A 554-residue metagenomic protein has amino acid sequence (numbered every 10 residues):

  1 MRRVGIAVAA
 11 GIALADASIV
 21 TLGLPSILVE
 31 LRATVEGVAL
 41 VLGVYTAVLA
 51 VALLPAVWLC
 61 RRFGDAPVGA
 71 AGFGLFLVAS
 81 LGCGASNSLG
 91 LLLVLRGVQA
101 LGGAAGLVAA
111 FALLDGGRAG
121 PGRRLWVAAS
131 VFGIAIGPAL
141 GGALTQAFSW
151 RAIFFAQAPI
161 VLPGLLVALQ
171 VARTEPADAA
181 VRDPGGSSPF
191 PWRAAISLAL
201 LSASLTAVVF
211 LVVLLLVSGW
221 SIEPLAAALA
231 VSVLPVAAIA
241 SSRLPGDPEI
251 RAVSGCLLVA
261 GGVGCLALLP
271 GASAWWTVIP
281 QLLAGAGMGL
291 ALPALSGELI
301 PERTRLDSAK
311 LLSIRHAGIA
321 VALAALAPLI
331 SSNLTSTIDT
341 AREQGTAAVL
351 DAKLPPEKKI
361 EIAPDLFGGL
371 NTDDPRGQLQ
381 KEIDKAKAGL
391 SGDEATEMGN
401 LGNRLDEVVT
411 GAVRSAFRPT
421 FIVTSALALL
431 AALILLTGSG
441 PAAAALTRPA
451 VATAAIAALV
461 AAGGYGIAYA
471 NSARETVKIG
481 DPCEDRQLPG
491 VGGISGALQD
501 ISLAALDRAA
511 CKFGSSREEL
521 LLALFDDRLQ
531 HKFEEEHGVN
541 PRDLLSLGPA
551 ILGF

Functional and structural regions predicted by a protein language model:
M1, E361-T453: Transmembrane-helix exit segments and adjacent C-terminal regions of multi-pass membrane proteins
R2-L24, R32-E36, V41-Y45, A50 (+7 more regions): 12-transmembrane solute porter fold
E30-R32, G64, A85-L91, G102 (+3 more regions): Helix-breaking motifs and short loop linkers at transmembrane-helix boundaries and internal kinks in secondary membrane
A66-G69, F76, L92, A252: Primarily marks hydrophobic transmembrane alpha-helices of the MFS/SLC 12-helix fold
A79-G82, G90-Q99, W275-L283: Paired small-residue
G97-S130: Cytoplasmic helix-loop-helix junction between adjacent transmembrane helices in 12-TM secondary transporters
A129-A168: Helix-loop-helix hairpin linking two adjacent transmembrane segments in secondary transporters
A158-P184, A431-P441: C-terminal membrane-cytosol helix-exit motif in multi-pass small-molecule transporters
